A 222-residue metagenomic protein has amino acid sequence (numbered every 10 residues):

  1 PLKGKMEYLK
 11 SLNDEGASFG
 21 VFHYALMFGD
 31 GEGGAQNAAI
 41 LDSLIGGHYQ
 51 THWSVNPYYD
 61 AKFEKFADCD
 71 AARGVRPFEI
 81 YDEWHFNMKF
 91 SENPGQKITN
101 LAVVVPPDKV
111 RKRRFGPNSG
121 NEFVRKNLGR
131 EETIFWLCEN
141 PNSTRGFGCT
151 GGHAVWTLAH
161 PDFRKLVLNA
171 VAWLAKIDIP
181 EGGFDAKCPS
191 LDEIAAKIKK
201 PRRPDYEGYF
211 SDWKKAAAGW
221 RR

Functional and structural regions predicted by a protein language model:
P1-E32, C149: Short alpha-beta junction capping motif
K5-Y8, N37, A67, F163-V167: Stable alpha-helical elements in mature extracytoplasmic
K10, D42, A72, V167-A172: Non-transmembrane alpha-helical segments in soluble domains of secreted/periplasmic/extracellular proteins
S11-L12, M88-P94, R125-K126, L137-N140: A general structural signal for short secondary-structure junctions and capping/turn motifs
N13-A17, I45-Y49, V171-I179: Hydrophobic/aromatic-lined pockets within catalytic cores
D14-G20, G95-T99, N142-R145: Loop/turn elements at helix/coil->beta-strand transitions in domains of secreted/extracellular proteins
V21-F115, G183-R221: An acidic, glycine-rich "communication" segment
D108-V110, R114-R222: Extracellular ligand-binding/catalytic regions of CAZymes and related secreted enzymes and adhesion modules
